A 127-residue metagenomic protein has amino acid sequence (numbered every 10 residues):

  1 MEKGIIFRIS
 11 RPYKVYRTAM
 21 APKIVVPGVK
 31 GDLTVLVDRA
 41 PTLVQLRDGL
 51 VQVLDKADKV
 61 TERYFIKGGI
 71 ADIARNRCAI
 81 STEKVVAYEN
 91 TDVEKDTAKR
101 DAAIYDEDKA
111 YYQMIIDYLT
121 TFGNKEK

Functional and structural regions predicted by a protein language model:
M1-I6, Y105: N-terminal export/targeting signal detector
I6-K99: Compact, glycine-rich, soluble single-domain proteins
V85-K127: Acidic/glycine-rich phosphate/pyrophosphate-binding loops and surrounding catalytic core that coordinate Mg2+
